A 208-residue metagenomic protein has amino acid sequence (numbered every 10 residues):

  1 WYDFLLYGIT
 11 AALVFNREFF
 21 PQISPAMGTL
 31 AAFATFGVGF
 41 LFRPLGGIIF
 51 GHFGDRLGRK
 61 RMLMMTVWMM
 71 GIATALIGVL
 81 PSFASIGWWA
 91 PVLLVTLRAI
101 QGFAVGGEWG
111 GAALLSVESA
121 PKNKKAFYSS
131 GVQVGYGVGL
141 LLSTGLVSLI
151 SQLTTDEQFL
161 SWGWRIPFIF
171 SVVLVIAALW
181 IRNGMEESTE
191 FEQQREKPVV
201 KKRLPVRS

Functional and structural regions predicted by a protein language model:
A11-L45, L63, F83-V92: Extracellular/periplasmic helix-loop-helix junction of adjacent transmembrane segments in MFS-like secondary
P21, W68-G87: C-terminal ends and interior cores of transmembrane alpha-helices in multi-pass membrane transporters/permeases
A26, V79-T96, L153-L160: Helix-loop junctions at membrane interfaces in 12-TM secondary transporters
F33-H52, R61, T66-A75, V138: Central cavity-lining transmembrane alpha-helices of secondary-active solute carriers, predominantly the Major
G87-V134: Cytoplasmic helix-loop-helix junction between adjacent transmembrane helices in 12-TM secondary transporters
A104, K124-S151, V173-L174: Glycine-rich segments within core transmembrane alpha-helices of 12-TM secondary carriers
S161-L179: Symmetry-related core transmembrane helices of the 12-TM Major Facilitator Superfamily/SLC fold
N183-L204: Flexible cytoplasmic inter-helical loops of multi-pass small-molecule transporters
